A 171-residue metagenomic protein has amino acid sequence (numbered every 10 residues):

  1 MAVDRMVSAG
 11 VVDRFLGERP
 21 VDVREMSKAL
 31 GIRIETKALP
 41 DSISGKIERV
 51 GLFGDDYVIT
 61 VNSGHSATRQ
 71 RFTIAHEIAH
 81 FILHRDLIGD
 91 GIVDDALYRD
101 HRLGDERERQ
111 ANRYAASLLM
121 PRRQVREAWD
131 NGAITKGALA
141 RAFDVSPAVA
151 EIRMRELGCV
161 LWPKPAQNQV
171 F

Functional and structural regions predicted by a protein language model:
M1-F171: Active-site hotspot residues in diverse enzymes, especially metal/ion-binding acidic/histidine motifs
